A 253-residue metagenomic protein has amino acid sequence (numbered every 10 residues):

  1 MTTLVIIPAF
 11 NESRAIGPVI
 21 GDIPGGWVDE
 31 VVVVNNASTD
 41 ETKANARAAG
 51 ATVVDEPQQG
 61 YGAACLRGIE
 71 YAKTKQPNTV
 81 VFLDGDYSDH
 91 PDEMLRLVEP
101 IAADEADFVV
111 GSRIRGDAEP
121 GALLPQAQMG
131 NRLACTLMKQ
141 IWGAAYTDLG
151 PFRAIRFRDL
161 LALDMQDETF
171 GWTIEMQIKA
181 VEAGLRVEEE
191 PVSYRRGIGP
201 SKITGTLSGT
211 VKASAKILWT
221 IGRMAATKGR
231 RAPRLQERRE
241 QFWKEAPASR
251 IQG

Functional and structural regions predicted by a protein language model:
T2-L4, E175: Cell-envelope/extracellular polymer assembly enzymes that use nucleotide-activated donors
R14-P18, D40-A49: Acidic helix N-cap motif at the loop->helix transition within catalytic regions of sugar-transfer enzymes
I20, P24, V28-S38: Short beta-strand/loop segment that forms part of the nucleotide-sugar
D29-V32, K43-K75: Conserved donor nucleotide-binding strand/loop of the catalytic core
N35-K43, Y87: A conserved acidic beta->alpha catalytic loop
P57-Q59, A63-Y71, P91-F170, G197-S208 (+2 more regions): Acceptor/aglycone-binding surface of glycosyltransferases and processive sugar-polymer synthases
P77-S88: Short beta-strand-to-loop acidic/aromatic patch adjacent to the donor-nucleotide binding site
G143, M165-G253: Hydrophobic helical membrane-anchoring modules
